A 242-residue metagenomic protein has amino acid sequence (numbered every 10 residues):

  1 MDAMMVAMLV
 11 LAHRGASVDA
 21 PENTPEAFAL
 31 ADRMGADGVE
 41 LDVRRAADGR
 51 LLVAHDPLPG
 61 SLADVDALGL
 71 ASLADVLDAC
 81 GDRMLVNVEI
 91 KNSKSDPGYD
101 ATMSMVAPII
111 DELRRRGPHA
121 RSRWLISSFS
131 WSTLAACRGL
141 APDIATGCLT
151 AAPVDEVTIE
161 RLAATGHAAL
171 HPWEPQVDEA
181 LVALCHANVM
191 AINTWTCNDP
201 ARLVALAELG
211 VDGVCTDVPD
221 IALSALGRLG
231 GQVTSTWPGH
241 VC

Functional and structural regions predicted by a protein language model:
M1-C242: Phosphate-group recognition and catalysis centered on beta-loop-alpha active-site segments
